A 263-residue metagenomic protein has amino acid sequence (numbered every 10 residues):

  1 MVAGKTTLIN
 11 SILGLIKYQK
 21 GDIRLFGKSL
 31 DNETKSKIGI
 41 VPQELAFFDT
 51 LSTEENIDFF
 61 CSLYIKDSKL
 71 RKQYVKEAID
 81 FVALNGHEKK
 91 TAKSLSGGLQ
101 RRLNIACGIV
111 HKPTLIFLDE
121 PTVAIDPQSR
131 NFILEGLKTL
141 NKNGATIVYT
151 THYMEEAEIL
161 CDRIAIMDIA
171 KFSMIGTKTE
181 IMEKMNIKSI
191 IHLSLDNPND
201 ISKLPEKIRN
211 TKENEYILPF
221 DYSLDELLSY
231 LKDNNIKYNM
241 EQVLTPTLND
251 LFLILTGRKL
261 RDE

Functional and structural regions predicted by a protein language model:
L13: Helix-to-loop junction immediately C-terminal to a conserved catalytic motif
G21-S36: Conserved ABC transporter NBD signature motif
D58, S62, K69-H87: Conserved ABC ATPase "signature" region
T91-G98: Conserved ABC ATPase signature
I116-E120: Catalytic Walker B motif of ABC-type/P-loop ATPase nucleotide-binding domains
L134-F220: ABC transporter nucleotide-binding domain
I187-K259, E263: Short, charged/small-residue-rich alpha-helical element at the C-terminal edge of ABC transporter nucleotide-binding
